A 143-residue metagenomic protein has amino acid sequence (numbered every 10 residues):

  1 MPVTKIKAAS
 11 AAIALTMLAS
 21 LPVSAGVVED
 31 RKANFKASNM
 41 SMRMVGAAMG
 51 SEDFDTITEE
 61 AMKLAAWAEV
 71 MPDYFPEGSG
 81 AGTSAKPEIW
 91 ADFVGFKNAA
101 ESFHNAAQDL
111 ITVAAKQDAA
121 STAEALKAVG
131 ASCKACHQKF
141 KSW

Functional and structural regions predicted by a protein language model:
P2, L21-S24: Polytopic transmembrane helical bundles with strong interfacial aromatic enrichment
P2-A11: Bacterial N-terminal signal peptides that target proteins for export
A14, L18-P22: N-terminal signal peptide c-region/cleavage motif recognized by signal peptidases
A19, K127-G130: Processing junctions and N-termini across compartments
A25-A128: Extracytoplasmic c-type cytochrome modules immediately beyond a signal peptide or single-pass transmembrane anchor
Q117, F140-W143: Inter-heme linker and motif-flanking segments adjacent to c-type heme-binding CXXCH motifs in c-type cytochromes
V129-K141: The canonical Cys-X-X-Cys-His
